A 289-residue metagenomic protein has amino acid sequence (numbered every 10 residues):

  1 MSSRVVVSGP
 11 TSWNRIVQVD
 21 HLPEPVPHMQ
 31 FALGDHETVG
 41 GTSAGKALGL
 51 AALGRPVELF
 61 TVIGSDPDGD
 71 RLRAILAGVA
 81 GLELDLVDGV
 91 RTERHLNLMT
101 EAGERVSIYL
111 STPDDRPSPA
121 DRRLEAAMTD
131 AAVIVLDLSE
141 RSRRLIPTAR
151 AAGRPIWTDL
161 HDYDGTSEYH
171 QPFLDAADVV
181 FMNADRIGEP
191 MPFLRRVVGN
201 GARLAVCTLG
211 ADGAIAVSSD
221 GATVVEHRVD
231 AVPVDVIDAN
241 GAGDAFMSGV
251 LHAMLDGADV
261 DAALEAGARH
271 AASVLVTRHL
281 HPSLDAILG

Functional and structural regions predicted by a protein language model:
M1, F31, L194-G289: Conserved phosphate-binding/catalytic region of the ribokinase-like
M1-F60: Glycine-rich phosphate/adenosyl-contacting loop at the front of the ribokinase-like
M1-T11, R73-V87, H95-V225: Ribokinase/PfkB-type carbohydrate-kinase core domain
S8, N14-R15, V19, L53 (+7 more regions): Change "in soluble alpha/beta enzymes" to "in soluble alpha/beta proteins
L53, V90-E93: Short, basic and Ser/Thr-rich N-terminal targeting/leader segments
P56-E83: A glycine-rich beta-to-alpha transition motif near the start of alpha/beta enzyme domains, typified by
F60, I108, H227-D230: Hydrophobic residues at beta-strand termini and immediately following loops that shape nucleotide-binding pockets
